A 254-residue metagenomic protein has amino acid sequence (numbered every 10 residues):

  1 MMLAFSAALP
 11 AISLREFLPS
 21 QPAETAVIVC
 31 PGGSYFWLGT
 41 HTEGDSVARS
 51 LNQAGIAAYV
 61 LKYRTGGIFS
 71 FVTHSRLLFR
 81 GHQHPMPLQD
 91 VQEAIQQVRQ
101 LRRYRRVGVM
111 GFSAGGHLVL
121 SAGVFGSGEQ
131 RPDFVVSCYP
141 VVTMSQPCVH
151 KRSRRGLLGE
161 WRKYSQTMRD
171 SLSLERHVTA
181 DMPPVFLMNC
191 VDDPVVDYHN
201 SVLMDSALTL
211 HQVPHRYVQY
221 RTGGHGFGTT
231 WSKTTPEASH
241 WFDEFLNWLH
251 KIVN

Functional and structural regions predicted by a protein language model:
M1-T25: N-terminal cap/lid segment of alpha/beta-hydrolase-fold proteins
E24-G32: Short beta-strand element of the alpha/beta-hydrolase
P31-F36, V191: Active-site glycine-rich loops that stabilize anionic/oxyanionic intermediates across multiple enzyme folds
G39-T40, G44, Y59-Y104, T234-A238: Catalytic nucleophile-loop/oxyanion-hole region of alpha/beta-hydrolase and closely related hydrolase-like folds
S70-H74, V202-N254: C-terminal catalytic histidine-bearing segment of alpha/beta-hydrolase fold enzymes
Q89-K151, R169: Primarily recognizes the serine-hydrolase "nucleophile elbow" in alpha/beta-hydrolase and SGNH/GDSL folds
D181, L187-N189, D193: Short beta-strand/loop motif that positions the catalytic acidic residue of the alpha/beta-hydrolase fold
P194-L203: Conserved alpha/beta-hydrolase "acid-adjacent" motif
